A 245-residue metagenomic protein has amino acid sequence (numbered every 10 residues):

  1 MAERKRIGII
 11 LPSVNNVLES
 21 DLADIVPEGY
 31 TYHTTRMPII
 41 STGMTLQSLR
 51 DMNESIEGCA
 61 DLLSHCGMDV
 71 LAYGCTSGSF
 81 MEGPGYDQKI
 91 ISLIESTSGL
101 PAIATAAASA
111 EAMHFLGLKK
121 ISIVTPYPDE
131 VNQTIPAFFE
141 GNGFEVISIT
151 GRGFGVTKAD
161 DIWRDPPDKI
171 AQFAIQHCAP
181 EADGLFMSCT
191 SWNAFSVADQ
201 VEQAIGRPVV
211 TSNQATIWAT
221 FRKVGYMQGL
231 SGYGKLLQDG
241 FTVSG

Functional and structural regions predicted by a protein language model:
M1-G58, D129-R164: N-terminal glycine-rich anion-binding loop in soluble enzyme alpha/beta folds
N53-C66, K169-A182: Short, well-structured alpha-helical segments in soluble
A60-A107: Glycine/small-residue-rich loop that forms an oxyanion/phosphate-binding "nest" at active or ligand-binding sites
D69-G74, S122-I123, A182-C189: Periplasmic-binding protein-like
Y73, A102-A106, S148-I149, M187 (+1 more regions): General beta-strand structural signal in soluble alpha/beta enzymes
I94-T157, Q238, T242: Conserved beta-alpha
G153-K158, I205-G229: Short, flexible loop segments at boundaries between secondary-structure elements
Q172-V201, T216-I217: Hydrophobic alpha-helical
